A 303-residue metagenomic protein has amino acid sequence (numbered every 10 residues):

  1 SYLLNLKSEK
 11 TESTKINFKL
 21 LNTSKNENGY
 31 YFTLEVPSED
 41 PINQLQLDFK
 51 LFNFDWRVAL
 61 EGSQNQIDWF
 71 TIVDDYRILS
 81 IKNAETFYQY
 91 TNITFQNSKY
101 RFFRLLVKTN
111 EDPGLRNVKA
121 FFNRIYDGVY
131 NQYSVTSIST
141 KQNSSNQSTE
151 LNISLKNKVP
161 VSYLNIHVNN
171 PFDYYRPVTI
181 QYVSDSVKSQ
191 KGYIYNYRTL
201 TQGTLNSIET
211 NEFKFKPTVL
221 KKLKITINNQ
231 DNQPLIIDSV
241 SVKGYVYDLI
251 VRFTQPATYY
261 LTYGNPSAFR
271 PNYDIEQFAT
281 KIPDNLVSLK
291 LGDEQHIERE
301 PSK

Functional and structural regions predicted by a protein language model:
K7-I67, Q96-S189, E212-K303: Aromatic, loop-rich ligand-recognition surfaces of beta-strand-rich domains
N28, A84-Y90, G203-T210: Aromatic sugar-binding surface patches on proteins that engage polysaccharides or sugar-phosphate polymers
T71-I81, V135-T140, Q190-T204: Solvent-exposed serine/threonine-rich low-complexity stretches and specific carbohydrate-binding patches
D74-Q89, T94-Q96, T109, P160: N-terminal, cleavable Sec-dependent signal peptides of secreted/periplasmic/extracellular proteins
